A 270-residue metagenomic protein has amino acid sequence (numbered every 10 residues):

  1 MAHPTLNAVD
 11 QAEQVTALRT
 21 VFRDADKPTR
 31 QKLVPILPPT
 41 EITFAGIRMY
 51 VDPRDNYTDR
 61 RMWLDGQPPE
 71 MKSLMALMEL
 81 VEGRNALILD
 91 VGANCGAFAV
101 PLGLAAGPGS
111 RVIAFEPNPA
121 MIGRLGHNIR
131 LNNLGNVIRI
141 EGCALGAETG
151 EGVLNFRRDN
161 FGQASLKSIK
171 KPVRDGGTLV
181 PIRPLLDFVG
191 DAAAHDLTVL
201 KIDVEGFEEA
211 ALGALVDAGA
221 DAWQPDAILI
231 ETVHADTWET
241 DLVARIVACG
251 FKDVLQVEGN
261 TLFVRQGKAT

Functional and structural regions predicted by a protein language model:
M1-N128, N132-V137, R174, G190-A192 (+2 more regions): S-adenosyl-L-methionine
V51-T58, F161-I169: Short, basic/glycine-rich phosphate-binding loops at helix/coil junctions that contact nucleotide phosphates
D65-L89, R139, E151-V153, K167-A222 (+2 more regions): Short internal loop-to-helix segment that lines adenine-nucleotide cofactor pockets
L102-G107, L215-P225: Short, conserved loop/helix-junction motifs that constitute active-site signature segments in enzyme catalytic cores
A144-A147, P184: Conserved acidic residues
G152-D159, G267-T270: Short, surface-exposed amphipathic charged segments that create phosphate/polyanion-binding patches used for binding
Q224-T232: Conserved beta-strand signature within the Rossmann-like core of class I S-adenosyl-L-methionine
